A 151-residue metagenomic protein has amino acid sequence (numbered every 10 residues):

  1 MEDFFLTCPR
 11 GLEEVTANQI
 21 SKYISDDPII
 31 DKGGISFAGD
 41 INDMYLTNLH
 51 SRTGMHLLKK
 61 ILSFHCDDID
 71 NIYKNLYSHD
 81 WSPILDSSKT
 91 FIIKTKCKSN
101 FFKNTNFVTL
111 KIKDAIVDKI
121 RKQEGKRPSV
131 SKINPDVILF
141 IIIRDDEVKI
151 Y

Functional and structural regions predicted by a protein language model:
E2-I133: Non-catalytic nucleic-acid substrate-recognition regions in nucleic-acid-modifying enzymes
K132-P135, I141: Active-site neighborhood for divalent-cation/phosphate handling
L139-I150: C-terminal edge-of-domain segments
